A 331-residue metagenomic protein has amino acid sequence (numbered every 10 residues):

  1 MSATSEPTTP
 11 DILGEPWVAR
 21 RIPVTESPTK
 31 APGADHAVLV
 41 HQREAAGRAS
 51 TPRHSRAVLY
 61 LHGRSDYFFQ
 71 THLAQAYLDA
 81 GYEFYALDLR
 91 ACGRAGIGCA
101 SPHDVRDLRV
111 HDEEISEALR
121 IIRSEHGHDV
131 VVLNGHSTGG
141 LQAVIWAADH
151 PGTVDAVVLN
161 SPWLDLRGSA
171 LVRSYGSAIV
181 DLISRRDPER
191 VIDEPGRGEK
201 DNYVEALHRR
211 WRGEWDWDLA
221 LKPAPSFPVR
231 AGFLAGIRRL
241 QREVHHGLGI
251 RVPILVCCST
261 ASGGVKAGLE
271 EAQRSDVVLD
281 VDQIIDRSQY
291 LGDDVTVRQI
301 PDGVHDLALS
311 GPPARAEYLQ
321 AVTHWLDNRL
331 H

Functional and structural regions predicted by a protein language model:
M1-T51: N-terminal cap/lid segment of alpha/beta-hydrolase-fold proteins
H54-G63: Short beta-strand element of the alpha/beta-hydrolase
D66-F69, A74, L78-C99: Conserved alpha/beta-hydrolase
D104-S124: Alpha/beta-hydrolase active-site loop
E125-S137: Alpha/beta-hydrolase fold nucleophile elbow
T138, Q142-P228: Alpha/beta-hydrolase-fold enzymes
V191-V295: Serine-hydrolase catalytic core
D294-H331: Catalytic active-site module of serine/aspartate enzymes centered on a nucleophile-bearing elbow/loop
